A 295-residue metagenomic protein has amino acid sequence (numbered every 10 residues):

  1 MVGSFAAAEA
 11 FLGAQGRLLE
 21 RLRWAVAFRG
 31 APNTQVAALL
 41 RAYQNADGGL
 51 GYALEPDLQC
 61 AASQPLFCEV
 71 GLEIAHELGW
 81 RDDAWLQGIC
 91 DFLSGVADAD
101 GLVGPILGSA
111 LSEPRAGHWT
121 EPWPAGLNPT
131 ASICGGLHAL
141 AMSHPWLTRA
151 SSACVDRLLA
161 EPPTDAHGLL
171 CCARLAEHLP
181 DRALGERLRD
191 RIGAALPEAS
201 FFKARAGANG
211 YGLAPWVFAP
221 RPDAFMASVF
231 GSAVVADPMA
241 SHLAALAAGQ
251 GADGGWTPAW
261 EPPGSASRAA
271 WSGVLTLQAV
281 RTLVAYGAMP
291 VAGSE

Functional and structural regions predicted by a protein language model:
M1-E295: Preference for long, amphipathic alpha-helical scaffolds in soluble/luminal domains and all-alpha bundles
